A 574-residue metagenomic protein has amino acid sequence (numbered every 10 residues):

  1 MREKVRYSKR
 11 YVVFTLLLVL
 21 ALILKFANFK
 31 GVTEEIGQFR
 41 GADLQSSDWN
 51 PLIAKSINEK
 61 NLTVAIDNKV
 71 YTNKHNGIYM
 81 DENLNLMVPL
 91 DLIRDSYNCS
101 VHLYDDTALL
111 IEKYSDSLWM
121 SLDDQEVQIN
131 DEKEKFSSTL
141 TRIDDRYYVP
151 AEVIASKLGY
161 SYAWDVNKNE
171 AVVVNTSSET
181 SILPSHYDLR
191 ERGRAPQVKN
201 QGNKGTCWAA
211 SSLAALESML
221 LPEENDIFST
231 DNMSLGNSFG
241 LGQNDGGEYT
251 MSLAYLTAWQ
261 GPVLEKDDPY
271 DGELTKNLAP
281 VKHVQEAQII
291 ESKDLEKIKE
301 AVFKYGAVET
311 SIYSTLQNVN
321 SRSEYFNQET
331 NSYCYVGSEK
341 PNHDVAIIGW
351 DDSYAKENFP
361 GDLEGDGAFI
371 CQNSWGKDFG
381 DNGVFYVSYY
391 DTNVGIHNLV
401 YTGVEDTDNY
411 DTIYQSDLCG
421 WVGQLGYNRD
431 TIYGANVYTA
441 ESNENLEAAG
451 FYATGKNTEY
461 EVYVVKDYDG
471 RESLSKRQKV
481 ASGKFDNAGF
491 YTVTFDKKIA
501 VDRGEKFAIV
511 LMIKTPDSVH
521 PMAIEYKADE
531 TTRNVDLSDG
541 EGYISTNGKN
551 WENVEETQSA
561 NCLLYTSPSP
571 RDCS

Functional and structural regions predicted by a protein language model:
M1-Y7: N-terminal Lys/Arg-rich, disordered targeting/topogenic segments
K9-R10, F14, I23-S185: Primary recognition of N-terminal secretory signal peptides and signal-anchoring hydrophobic helices
T176-E447, Y452-A481, T515, H520-Y526: Catalytic-core signature of thiol
A449, Y491-R533: Short, well-structured beta-strand segments enriched in hydrophobic/aromatic residues within extracellular or lumenal
E472-R477, G548-A560: Tryptophan-centered short beta-strand motifs
S482-G489: Short proline/glycine- and polar residue-rich coil/turn motifs
D536-V554: Short beta-strand segments and strand-loop junctions that repeat across beta-rich extracellular domains
Y565-P568, D572-S574: Single conserved hydrophobic/aromatic residue that forms the stacking wall/gate of nucleotide- or nucleobase-binding
